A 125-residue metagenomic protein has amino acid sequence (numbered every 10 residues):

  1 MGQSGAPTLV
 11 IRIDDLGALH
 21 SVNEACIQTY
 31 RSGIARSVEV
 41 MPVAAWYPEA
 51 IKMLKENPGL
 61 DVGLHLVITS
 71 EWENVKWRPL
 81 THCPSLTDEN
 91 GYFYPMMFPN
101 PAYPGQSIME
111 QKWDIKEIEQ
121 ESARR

Functional and structural regions predicted by a protein language model:
G2-S21, A25-C26: Boundary/entry segment of secreted carbohydrate-active catalytic domains
T8-V10, A35-S37, G59-H65: Structural preference for beta-strand elements that scaffold enzyme active sites
D14-L16, M41-V43, H65-E71: Active-site beta-loop-alpha junctions enriched in small/polar residues
H20-A45: A short alpha/beta connector and helix-capping loop motif
C26-S32, Y47-D61, P79-D88: Acidic (Asp/Glu)-rich catalytic clusters
R36-S37, E110-W113: The substrate-binding groove and active-site-proximal loops of carbohydrate-active enzymes, especially glycoside
V75-Q111: Active-site gating loops and adjacent loop-to-helix segments of metal-dependent hydrolytic enzymes
K116-R125: CE4/NodB-like, metal-dependent polysaccharide N-deacetylase domain that modifies extracellular/periplasmic N-acetylated
